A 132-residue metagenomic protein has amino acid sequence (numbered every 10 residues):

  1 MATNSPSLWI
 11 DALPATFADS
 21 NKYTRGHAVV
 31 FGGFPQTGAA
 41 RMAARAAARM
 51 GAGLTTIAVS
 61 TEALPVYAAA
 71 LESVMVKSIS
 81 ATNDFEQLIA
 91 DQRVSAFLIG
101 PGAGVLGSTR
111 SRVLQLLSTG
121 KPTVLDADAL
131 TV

Functional and structural regions predicted by a protein language model:
M1-A127, T131-V132: Small-residue (G/A/S/T)-rich helix-start motifs and N-terminal tracts that mark the onset
